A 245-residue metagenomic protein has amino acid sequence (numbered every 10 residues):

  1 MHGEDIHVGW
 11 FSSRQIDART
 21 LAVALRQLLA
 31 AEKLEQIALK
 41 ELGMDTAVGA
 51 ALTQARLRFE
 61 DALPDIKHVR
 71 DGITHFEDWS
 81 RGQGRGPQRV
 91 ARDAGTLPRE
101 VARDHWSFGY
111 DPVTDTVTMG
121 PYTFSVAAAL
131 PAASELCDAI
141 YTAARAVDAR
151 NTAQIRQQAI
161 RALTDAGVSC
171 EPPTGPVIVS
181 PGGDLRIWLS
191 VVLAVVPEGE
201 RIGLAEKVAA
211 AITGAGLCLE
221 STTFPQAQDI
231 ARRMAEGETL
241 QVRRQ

Functional and structural regions predicted by a protein language model:
H2-Q15, A50-V179, I187-W188, I202 (+2 more regions): Acidic, Ser/Thr/Gly/Pro-rich intrinsically disordered interaction regions
D5-A50: Short, contiguous, well-structured surface segments enriched in hydrophobic/aromatic residues
E32-G43, I73, E77-S80, L219: Amphipathic alpha-helical interaction segments
D45-T46, L52, D184, P197 (+1 more regions): Intrinsically disordered, low-complexity coil/linker segments enriched for acidic/polar and small residues
D184-L193: Short, aliphatic-rich beta-strand segments
L193-G199: A short, exposed loop/beta-hairpin motif centered on an aromatic-Gly-Thr core
A210-R244: A short amphipathic beta-strand at an alpha->beta junction
